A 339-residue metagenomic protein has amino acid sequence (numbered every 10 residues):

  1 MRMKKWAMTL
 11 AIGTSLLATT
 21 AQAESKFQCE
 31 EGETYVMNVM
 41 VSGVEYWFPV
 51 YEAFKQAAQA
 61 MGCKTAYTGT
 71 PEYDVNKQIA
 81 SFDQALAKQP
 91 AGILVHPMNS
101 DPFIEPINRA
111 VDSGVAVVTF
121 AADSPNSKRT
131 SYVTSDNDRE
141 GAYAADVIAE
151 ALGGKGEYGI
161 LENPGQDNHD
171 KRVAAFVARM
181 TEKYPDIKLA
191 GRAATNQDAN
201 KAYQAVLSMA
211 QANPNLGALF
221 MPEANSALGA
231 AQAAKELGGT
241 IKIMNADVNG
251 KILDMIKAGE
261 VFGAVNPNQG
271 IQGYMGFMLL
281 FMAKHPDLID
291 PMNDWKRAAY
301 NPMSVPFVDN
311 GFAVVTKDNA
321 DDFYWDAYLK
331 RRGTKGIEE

Functional and structural regions predicted by a protein language model:
M1-T34, N108-V115, K335-E339: Short, low-complexity disordered leader/linker segments with a strong preference for bacterial N-terminal type II
E24-E33, N168, M180-K183, L279-E339: Hinge/cleft segment of the Venus flytrap/periplasmic-binding protein
F27, G32-M61, T65-F82, H96-S100 (+2 more regions): Extracytoplasmic "Venus flytrap"
C29, Q78, V133-Y158, A199-Y203 (+2 more regions): Hydrophobic alpha-helical segments within soluble ligand-binding/sensing domains
Y46-M61, E140-A144, N168-I187, K201 (+2 more regions): Short, solvent-exposed amphipathic alpha-helices that sit in or adjacent to ligand/effector-binding or catalytic
Q59-P71, E157-E162, M180-A199: Short beta-strand elements in bilobed, periplasmic/extracellular small-molecule ligand-binding domains
K64, D101-R139, V147-E150, E157 (+2 more regions): Flexible loop/hinge segments that line or gate small-molecule binding clefts
D83-L86, G92-D112, F176, T195-M255: Hydrophobic alpha-helical
